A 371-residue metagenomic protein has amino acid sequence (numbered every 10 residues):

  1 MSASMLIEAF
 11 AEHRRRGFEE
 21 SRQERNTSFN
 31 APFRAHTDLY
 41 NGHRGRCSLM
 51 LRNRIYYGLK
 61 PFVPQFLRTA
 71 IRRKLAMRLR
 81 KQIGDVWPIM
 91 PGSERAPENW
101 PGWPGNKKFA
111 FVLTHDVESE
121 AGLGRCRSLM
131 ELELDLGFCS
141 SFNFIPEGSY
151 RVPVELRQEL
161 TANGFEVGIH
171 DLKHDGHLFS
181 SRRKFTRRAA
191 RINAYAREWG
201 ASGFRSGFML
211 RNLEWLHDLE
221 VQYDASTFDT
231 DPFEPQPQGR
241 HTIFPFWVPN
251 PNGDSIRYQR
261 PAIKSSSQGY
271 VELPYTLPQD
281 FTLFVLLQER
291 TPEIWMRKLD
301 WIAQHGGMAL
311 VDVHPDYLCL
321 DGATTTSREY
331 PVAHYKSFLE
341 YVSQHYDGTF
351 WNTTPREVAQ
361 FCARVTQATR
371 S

Functional and structural regions predicted by a protein language model:
M1-H43: Soluble, non-transmembrane catalytic domains of enzymes that act on hydrophobic metabolites at membranes
R25-V112, F350-T353: N-terminal pre-catalytic segment of deacetylase/amide-hydrolase enzymes
M77-I89, E98, A194, E198-G307: Active-site-adjacent pocket scaffolds in enzyme catalytic domains
E94-R95, G105, P292-S371: C-terminal domain-boundary segment and adjacent tail
P97-E98, C126, M130, P153-Q158 (+3 more regions): Generic structural signal for well-ordered alpha-helices, preferentially at hydrophobic/aromatic core positions
A110, E131-G239, S267-G269, L277-Q279 (+2 more regions): Metal-dependent polysaccharide deacetylase catalytic core of the NodB/CE4 family, i.e., the active-site-bearing domain
V117-E118, D171, P315, P355: Active-site metal-binding loops of divalent metal-dependent hydrolases
E118-R125: Short acidic, Gly/Ser-rich segments with clustered Asp/Glu that frequently serve as metal-coordination loops in enzyme
